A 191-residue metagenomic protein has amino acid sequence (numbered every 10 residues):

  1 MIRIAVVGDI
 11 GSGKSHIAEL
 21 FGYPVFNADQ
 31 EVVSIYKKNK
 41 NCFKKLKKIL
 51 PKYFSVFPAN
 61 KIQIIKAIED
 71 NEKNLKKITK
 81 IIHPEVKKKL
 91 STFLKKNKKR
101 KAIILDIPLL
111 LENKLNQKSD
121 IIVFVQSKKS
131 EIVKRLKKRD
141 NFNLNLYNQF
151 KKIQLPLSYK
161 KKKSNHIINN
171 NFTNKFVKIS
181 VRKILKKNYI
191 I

Functional and structural regions predicted by a protein language model:
I4-V6: Hydrophobic anchor at the beta1->P-loop junction of P-loop NTPases
D9: P-loop (Walker A) phosphate-binding loop of NTP-binding proteins
S12: ATP-binding Walker
S15: Walker A/P-loop
V33-K99: ATP-dependent small-molecule kinase phosphotransfer cores that center on conserved nucleotide phosphate-binding segments
K89-L90, Q117-K118, K138-I191: Small-molecule kinase domains that catalyze NTP-dependent phosphoryl transfer to phosphate-bearing small molecules
K89-N97, A102-R139: ATP-dependent NMP and nucleoside kinases share a basic, alpha-helical "lid"
